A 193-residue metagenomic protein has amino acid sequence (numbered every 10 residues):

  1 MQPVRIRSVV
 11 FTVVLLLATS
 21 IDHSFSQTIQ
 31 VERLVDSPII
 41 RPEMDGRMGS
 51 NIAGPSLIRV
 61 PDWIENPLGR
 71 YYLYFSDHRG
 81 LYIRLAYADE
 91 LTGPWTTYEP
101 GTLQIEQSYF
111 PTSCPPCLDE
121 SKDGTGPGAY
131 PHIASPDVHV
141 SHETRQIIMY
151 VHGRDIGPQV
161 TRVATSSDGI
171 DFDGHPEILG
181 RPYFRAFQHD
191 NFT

Functional and structural regions predicted by a protein language model:
M1-F11: Bacterial N-terminal signal peptides that target proteins for export
V10-S20: Bacterial N-terminal signal peptides
F25-S135, H139-T193: Beta-rich carbohydrate-recognition and catalytic domains
